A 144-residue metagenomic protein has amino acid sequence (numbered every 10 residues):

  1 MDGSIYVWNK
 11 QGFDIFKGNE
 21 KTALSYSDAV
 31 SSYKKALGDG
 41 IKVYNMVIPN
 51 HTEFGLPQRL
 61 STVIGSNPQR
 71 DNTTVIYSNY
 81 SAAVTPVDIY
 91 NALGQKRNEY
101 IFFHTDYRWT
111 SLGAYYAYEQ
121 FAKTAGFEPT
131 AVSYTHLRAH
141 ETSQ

Functional and structural regions predicted by a protein language model:
M1-S25, A29, F54-S61: Serine-dependent acyl-ester chemistry module
G18-S25, I64, P68, T105-G113: Extracytoplasmic/periplasmic, Sec-exported soluble proteins
S25, A29-S32, D71-V75, L112-Y116 (+1 more regions): Extracytoplasmic/secreted proteins, especially bacterial periplasmic and envelope-associated proteins
D39-V43: Loop/turn elements at helix/coil->beta-strand transitions in domains of secreted/extracellular proteins
V47-P49, Y90-L93, Y107, G113: A mature extracytoplasmic/lumenal domain signature
N50-D88: Substrate-gating cap/lid alpha-helix
F103-V132: Histidine-centered active-site loop/cap adjacent to the catalytic His in serine esterases/O-acetyl transfer systems
T135-T142: Conserved small/polar residues in nucleotide/adenosyl-binding loops
